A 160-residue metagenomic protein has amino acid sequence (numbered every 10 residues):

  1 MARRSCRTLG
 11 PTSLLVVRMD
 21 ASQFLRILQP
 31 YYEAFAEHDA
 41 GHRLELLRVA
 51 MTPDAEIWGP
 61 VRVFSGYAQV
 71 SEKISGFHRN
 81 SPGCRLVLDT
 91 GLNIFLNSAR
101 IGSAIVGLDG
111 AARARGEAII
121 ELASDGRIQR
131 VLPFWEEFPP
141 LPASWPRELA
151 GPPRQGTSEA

Functional and structural regions predicted by a protein language model:
A2, V16-V17: Acidic, Ala/Val/Gly-enriched low-complexity intrinsically disordered segments
L14, E37, P60, A118: Short, flexible active-site loop motifs that bind/organize anionic cofactors or intermediates
M19-A50: Short acidic-aromatic low-complexity motifs
D20, F77-A160: A beta-strand edge to alpha-helix "cap/lid" segment located at domain peripheries
Y31, F35, L47, M51 (+5 more regions): Conserved N-terminal glycine/acidic-rich loop preference
G41-S98: A solvent-exposed, acidic/Ser-Thr-rich amphipathic alpha-helical stretch
